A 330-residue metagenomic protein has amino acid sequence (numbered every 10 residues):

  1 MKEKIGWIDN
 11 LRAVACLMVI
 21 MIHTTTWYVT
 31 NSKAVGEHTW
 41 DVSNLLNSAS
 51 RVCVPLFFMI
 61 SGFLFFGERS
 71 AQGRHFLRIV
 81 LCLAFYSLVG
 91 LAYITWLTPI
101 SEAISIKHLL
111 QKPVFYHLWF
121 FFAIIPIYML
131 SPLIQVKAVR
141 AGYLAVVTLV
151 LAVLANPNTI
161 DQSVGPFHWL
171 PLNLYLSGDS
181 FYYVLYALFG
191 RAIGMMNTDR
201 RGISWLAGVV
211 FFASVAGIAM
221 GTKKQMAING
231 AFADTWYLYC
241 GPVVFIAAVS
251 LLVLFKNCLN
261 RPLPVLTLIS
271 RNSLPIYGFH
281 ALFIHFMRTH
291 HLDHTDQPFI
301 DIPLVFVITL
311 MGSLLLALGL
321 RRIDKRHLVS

Functional and structural regions predicted by a protein language model:
K2-I5, F66-L77, L130-Y143, A192-L206 (+3 more regions): Membrane-interface helix-boundary motifs at transmembrane edges
E3-G36, M59-G62, R78-T98, A123 (+4 more regions): Kinked, hydrophobic transmembrane alpha-helices enriched for aromatic residues and small/kink-inducing positions
E3-G6, T24, H38-L45, A71 (+6 more regions): Juxtamembrane loop-transmembrane helix junctions in multi-pass integral membrane proteins, especially the extracellular
V42-C53, K107-A123, I160-Y186, A219-V249 (+2 more regions): Interfacial loop-to-helix transition and helix-capping segments at the boundaries of transmembrane helices
F57-M59, L64-F66, Y93-M195: Hydrophobic alpha-helical segments with transmembrane-like composition
T198-T267, N272, P298-I300: Alpha-helical transmembrane segments and terminal signal-anchor/GPI-anchor hydrophobic tails, characterized by long
K256-S270, A281-S330: C-terminal "closing" transmembrane helix and its immediate cytosolic amphipathic cap in multi-pass membrane proteins
